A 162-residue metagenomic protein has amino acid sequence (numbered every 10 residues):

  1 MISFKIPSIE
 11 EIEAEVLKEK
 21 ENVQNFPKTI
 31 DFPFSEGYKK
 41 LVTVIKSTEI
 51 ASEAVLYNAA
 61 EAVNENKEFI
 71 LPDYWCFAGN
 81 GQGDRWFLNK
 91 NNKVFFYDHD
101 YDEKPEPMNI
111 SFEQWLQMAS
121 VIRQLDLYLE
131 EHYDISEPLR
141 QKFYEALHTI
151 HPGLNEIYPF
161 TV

Functional and structural regions predicted by a protein language model:
M1-K90, F95, E130-Y133, H148-V162: A surface-exposed partner-binding patch
K90, K104, E137-R140: A ubiquitous, low-specificity "background" feature that marks scattered single residues across proteins without
Y97-E130: Compact, glycine/acidic-enriched structural inserts
L127-E145: Short loop/turn elements at secondary-structure junctions
